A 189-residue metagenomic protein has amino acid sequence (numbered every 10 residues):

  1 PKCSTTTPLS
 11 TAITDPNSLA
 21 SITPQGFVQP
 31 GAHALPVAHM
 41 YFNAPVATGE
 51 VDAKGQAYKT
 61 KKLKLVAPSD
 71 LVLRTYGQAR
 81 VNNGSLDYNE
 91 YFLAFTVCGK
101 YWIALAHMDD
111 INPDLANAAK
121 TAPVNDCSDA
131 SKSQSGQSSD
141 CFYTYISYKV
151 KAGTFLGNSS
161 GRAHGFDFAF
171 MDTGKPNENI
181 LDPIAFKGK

Functional and structural regions predicted by a protein language model:
P1-F92, T96-G99, K149-F155: Surface-exposed, glycine-biased beta-strand/turn segments
P8-T11, A47-A57, L115-F142, P176-K189: Surface-exposed intrinsically disordered loops and tails
P68-F142, D167: Zn2+-dependent peptidoglycan hydrolase active-site motif and core
S85-C98, G136-K189: Conserved, short, structured surface segments that act as functional micro-motifs
